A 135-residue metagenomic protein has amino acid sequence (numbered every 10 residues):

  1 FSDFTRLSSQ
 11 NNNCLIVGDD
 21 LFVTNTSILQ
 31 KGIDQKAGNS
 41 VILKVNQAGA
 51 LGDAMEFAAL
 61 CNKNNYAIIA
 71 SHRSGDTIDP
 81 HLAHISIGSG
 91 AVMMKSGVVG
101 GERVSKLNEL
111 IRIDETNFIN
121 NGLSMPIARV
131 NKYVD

Functional and structural regions predicted by a protein language model:
F1-D135: Catalytic core of soluble alpha/beta enzymes
